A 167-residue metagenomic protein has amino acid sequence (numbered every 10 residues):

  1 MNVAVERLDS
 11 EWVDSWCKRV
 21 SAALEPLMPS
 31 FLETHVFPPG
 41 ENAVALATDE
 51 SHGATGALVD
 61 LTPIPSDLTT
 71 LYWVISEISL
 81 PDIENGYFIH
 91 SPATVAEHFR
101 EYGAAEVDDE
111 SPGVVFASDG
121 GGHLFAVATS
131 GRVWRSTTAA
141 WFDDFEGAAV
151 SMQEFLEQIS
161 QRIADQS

Functional and structural regions predicted by a protein language model:
M1, V133, I159-R162: Conserved short hydrophobic patches within well-ordered secondary structure
M1-L124: A surface-exposed partner-binding patch
V95-E97, G122-A126, A140-A148: Short, surface-exposed beta-strand/loop "edge" segments at domain boundaries and coil↔beta transitions
G113-D119, S160-S167: Short secondary-structure transition/capping segments
V127-G131: Short acidic-glycine loop/turn motifs at beta-strand connectors
R132-A140: Intrinsically disordered, low-complexity regulatory segments enriched in Ser/Thr/Pro and charged residues
A140-Q166: Compact, glycine/acidic-enriched structural inserts
